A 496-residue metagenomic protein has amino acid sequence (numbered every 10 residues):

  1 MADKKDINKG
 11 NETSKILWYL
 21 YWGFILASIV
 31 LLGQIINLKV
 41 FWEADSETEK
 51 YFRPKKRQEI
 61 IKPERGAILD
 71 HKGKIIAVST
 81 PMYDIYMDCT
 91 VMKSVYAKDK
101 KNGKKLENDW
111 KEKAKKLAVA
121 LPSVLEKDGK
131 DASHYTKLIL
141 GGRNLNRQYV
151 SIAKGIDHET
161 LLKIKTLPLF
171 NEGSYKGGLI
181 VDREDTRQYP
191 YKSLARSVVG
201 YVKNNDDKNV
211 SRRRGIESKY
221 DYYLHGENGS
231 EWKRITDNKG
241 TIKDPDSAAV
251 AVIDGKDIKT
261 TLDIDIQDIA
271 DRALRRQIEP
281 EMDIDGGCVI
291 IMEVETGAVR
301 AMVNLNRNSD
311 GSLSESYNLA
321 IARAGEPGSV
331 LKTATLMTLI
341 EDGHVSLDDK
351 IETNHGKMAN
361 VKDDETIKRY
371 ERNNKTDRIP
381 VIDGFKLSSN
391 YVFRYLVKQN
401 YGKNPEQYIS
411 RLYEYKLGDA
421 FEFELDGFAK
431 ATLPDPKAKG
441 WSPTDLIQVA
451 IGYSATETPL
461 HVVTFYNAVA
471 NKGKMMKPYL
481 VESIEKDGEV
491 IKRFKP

Functional and structural regions predicted by a protein language model:
M1-S312, Q407-E414: Periplasmic/cell-envelope proteins involved in peptidoglycan metabolism and beta-lactam response
K62, W110, G328-S329, Y401: Charged, low-complexity surface patches
I75-A77, Y83, T236-A249, L262 (+2 more regions): Beta-lactam-recognizing serine transpeptidase/beta-lactamase-like catalytic domain environment
